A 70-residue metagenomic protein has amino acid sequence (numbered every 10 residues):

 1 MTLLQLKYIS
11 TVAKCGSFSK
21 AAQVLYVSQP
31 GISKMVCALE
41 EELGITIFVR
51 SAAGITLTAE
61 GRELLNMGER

Functional and structural regions predicted by a protein language model:
T2-Q5, Q29, G54, G61 (+1 more regions): The N-cap/first-turn positions of alpha helices within or immediately adjacent to helix-turn-helix DNA-binding domains
L6-A13, T58, L65: Hydrophobic residues on short alpha-helical segments
S10-Y26: Short helix-boundary/capping micro-motifs
Q23-V24, E41, R62: Alpha-helical residues within the helix-turn-helix
M35: Residues in the recognition helix of alpha-helical DNA-binding motifs
E40-L57: A short LG(V/I)-centered, amphipathic sequence patch enriched for acidic residue(s) preceding the LG motif
E42-L43, L64-R70: Alpha-helical linker/hinge and terminal dimerization helices associated with HTH transcriptional regulators
